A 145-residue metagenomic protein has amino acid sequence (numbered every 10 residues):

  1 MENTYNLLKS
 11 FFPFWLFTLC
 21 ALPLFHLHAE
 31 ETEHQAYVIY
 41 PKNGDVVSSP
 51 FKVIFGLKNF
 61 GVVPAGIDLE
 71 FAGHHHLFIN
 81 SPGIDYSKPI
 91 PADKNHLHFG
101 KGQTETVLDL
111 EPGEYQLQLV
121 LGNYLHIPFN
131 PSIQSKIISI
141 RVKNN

Functional and structural regions predicted by a protein language model:
E30-S48: Short, compositionally biased P/S/T/A/G/V-rich stretches that sit at domain boundaries
S49, E111-G113: A glycine-anchored, Pro-Gly-centered beta-turn/N-cap motif
G56-G66: Short amphipathic, basic-aromatic surface patches that mediate peripheral association with negatively charged
I67-H75: Short coil-to-beta strand junction motifs in C2/discoidin
I84, G122-N130: Short acidic/polar inter-strand loop motif in beta-rich domains
K88-T106: A beta-strand/beta-hairpin structural motif
P131-N145: Short beta-strand elements
